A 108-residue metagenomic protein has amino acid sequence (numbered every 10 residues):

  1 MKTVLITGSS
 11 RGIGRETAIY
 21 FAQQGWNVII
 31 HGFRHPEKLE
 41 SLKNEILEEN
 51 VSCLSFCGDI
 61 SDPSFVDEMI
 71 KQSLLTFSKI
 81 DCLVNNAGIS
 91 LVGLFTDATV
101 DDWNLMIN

Functional and structural regions predicted by a protein language model:
T3-I6, L83-V84: Conserved hydrophobic beta-strands of the Rossmann-like cofactor-binding core in SDR/related NAD(P)H-dependent
S10-G12: Conserved glycine-rich cofactor-binding loop
F21: Aromatic pocket-lining residues of Rossmann-like dinucleotide-binding sites
Q24-S41: Conserved glycine-rich Rossmann-like NAD(P)H-binding loop of the short-chain dehydrogenase/reductase
P36-E37, C57-M69, V100: The beta1-alpha1 cofactor-binding region of Rossmann-like NAD(H)/NADP(H)-dependent oxidoreductases
F56-C57, N108: Conserved residues in the N-terminal Rossmann fold of short-chain dehydrogenase/reductase
N86-L91: Conserved NAD(P)H cofactor-binding loop of Rossmann-fold oxidoreductase domains
L94-F95, T99-I107: Substrate-binding pocket helix/loop in short-chain dehydrogenase/reductase
